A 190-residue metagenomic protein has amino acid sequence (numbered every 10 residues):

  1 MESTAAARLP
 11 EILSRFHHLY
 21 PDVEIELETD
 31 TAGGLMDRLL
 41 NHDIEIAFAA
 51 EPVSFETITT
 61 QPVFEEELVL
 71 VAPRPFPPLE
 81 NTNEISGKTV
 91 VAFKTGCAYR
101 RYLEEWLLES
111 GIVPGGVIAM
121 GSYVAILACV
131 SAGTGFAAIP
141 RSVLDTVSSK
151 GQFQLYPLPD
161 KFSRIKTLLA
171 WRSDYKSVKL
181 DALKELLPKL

Functional and structural regions predicted by a protein language model:
M1-E56: Central regulatory/effector-binding core of bacterial HTH transcription factors
R8, Q154-L190: A late-sequence structural motif
Y20-L27, E109-V117: A local structural motif
G33, E51-T57, V124-F153: A ligand-binding cleft/hinge motif common to bilobed small-molecule-binding domains
M36-D37, Q61, N83, L127-A128: Alpha-helical segments flanking ligand/cofactor-binding loops in enzyme cores
T57-T95: Flexible hinge/capping segments at coil-to-helix
T59-V69, R141, K150-S163: Short beta-strand->loop
T89-S110, S177-L180: Secondary-structure junction motif
